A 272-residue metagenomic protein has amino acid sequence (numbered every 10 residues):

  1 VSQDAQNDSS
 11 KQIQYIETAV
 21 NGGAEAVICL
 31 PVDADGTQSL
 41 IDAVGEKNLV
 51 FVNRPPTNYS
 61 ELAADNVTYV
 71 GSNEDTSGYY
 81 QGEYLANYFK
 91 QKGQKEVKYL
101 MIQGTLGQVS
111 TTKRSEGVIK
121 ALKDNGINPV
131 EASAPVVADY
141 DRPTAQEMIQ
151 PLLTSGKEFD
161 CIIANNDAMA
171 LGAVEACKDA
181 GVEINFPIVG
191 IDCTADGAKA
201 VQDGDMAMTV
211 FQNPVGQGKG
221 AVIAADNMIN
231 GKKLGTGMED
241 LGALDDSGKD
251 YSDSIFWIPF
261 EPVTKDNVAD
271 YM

Functional and structural regions predicted by a protein language model:
V1, P31, V67-T68, V97-L106: Short beta-strand segments enriched in small/hydrophobic residues
V1-A5, K98-M101, L122-R142: Short beta-strand elements in bilobed, periplasmic/extracellular small-molecule ligand-binding domains
Q6-D8, D33-G36, P55-Y59, D75-T76 (+5 more regions): Solvent-exposed loop/turn segments at secondary-structure junctions within structured extracellular/periplasmic domains
Q12, Y69-V97, T144-Q146, C193-G197 (+2 more regions): Hydrophobic alpha-helical segments within soluble ligand-binding/sensing domains
I13-G22, A26-L49, V118, A134-A200: Hydrophobic alpha-helical
S39-T76, K98, T194-Q202, M206-A207: Flexible loop/hinge segments that line or gate small-molecule binding clefts
S77-Y84, V109-N128, T144, M148 (+2 more regions): Short, solvent-exposed amphipathic alpha-helices that sit in or adjacent to ligand/effector-binding or catalytic
K98, I102-L106, S110, N125 (+1 more regions): Hinge/cleft segment of the Venus flytrap/periplasmic-binding protein
